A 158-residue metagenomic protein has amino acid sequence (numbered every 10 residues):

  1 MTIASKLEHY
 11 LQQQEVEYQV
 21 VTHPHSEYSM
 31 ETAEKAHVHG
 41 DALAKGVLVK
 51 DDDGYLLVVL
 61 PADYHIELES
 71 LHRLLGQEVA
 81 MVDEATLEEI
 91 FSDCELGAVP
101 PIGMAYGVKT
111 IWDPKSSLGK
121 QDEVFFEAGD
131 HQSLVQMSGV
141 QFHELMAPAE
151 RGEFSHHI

Functional and structural regions predicted by a protein language model:
M1-I158: Extended, low-hydrophobicity, polar/charged segments
